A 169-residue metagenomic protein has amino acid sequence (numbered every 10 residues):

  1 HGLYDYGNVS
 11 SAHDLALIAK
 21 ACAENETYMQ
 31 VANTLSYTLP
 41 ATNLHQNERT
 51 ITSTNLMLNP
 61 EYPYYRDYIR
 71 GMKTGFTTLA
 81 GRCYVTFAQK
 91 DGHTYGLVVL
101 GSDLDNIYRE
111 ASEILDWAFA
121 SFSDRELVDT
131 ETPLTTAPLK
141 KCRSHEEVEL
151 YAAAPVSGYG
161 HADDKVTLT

Functional and structural regions predicted by a protein language model:
H1-D5: Surface-exposed aromatic
Y6-T169: Domain-terminus/edge residues, biased toward the C-terminal soluble/receptor-binding domains of extracytoplasmic
